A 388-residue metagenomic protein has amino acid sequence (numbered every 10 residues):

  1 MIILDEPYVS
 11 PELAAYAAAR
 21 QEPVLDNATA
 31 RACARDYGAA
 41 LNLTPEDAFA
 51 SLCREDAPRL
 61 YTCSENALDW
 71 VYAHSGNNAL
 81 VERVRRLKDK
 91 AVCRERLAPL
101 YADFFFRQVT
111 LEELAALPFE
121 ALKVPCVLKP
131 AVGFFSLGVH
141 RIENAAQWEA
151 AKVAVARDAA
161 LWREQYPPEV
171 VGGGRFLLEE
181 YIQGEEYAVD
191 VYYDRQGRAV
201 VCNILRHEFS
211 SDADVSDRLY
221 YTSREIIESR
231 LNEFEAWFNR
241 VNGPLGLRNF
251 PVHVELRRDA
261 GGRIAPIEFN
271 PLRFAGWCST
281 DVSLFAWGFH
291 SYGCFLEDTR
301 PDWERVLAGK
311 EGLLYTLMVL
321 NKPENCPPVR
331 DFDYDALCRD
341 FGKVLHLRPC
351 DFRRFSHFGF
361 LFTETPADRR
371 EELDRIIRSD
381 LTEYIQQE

Functional and structural regions predicted by a protein language model:
I2-A18: N-terminal basic/disordered segments at the start of proteins
T29-L122, F134, T365-D380: Conserved N-proximal alpha/beta basic substrate-recognition cap immediately N-terminal to, or forming the N-lobe
L97, L122-I142, L161-G184, V189: ATP-grasp fold ATP-binding core
D103-F104, A145-Q183, P244, I376 (+1 more regions): Conserved ATP-binding module of the ATP-grasp superfamily
C126-A156, E186-D190, S210-I226: Glycine-rich phosphate-binding loop of ATP-grasp-fold ATP-dependent ligases
E180-Q183, D190-G246, N270-T299: ATP-dependent carboxylate/phosphate-activation module, predominantly the ATP-grasp catalytic core and closely related
N242-C278, L307-L314, M318-C326: Conserved metal-phosphate-binding beta-hairpin within the catalytic cores of diverse ATP-dependent phosphoryl-transfer
L296-E388: Peripheral (often C-terminal) accessory segments that flank ATP-dependent C-N-forming ligase machineries
